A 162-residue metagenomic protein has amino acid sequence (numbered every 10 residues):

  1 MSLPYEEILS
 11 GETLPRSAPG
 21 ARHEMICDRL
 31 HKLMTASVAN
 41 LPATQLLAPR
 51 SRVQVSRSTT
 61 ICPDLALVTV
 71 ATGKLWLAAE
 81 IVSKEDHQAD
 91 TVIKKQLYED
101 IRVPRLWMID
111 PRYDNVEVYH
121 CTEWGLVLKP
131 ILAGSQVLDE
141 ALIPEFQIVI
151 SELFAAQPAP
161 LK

Functional and structural regions predicted by a protein language model:
M1-K162: Gly/Pro/Ser/Thr-rich low-complexity, intrinsically disordered segments predominantly at protein N-termini
